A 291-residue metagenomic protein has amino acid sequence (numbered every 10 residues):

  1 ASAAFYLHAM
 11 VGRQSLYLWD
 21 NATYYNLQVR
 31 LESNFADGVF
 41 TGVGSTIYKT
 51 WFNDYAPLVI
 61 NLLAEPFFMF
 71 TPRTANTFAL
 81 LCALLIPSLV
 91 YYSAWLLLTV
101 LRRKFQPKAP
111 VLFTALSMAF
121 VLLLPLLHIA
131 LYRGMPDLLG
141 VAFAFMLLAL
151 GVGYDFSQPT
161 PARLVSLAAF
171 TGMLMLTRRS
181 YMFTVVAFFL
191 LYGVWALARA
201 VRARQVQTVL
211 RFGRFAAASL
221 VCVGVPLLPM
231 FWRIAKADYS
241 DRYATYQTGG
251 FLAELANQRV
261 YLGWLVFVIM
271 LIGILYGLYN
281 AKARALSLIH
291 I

Functional and structural regions predicted by a protein language model:
A1-L18, V121-P125, S219-R233: Transmembrane signal-anchor helices characteristic of membrane glycosylation enzymes that use polyprenol
M10-A22, F35-V59, R73, L80 (+1 more regions): Membrane-proximal lumenal/periplasmic loop motifs of glycosylation machinery
T74-F105, M146: Transmembrane-helix motifs of polytopic, lipid-linked glycan transferases
K104-K108, F145-L164, L174: Membrane-interface transmembrane helices that cradle and orient dolichyl/undecaprenyl
M118-A119, R163-R179, L190, V221 (+1 more regions): Membrane-interface alpha helices of multi-pass inner-membrane proteins
L126-L139: Short acidic/glycine- and proline-prone juxtamembrane loop motifs at membrane-interface regions of multi-pass membrane
M182, Y192-V194, A198-R199, R211-G249 (+2 more regions): Membrane-lumen/periplasm interface segments of specific transmembrane helices in polyprenyl phosphate-linked
I289-I291: Conserved small/polar residues in nucleotide/adenosyl-binding loops
